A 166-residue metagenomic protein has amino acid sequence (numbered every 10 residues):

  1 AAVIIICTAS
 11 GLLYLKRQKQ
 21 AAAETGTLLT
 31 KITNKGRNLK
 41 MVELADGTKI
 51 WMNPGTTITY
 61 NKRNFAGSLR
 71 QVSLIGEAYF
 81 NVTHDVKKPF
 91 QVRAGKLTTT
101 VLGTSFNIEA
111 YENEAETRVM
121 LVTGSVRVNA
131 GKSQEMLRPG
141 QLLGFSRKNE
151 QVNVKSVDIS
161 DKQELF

Functional and structural regions predicted by a protein language model:
A2-F166: A residue-level detector for the "anchor" residue at the start of short, highly conserved motifs
